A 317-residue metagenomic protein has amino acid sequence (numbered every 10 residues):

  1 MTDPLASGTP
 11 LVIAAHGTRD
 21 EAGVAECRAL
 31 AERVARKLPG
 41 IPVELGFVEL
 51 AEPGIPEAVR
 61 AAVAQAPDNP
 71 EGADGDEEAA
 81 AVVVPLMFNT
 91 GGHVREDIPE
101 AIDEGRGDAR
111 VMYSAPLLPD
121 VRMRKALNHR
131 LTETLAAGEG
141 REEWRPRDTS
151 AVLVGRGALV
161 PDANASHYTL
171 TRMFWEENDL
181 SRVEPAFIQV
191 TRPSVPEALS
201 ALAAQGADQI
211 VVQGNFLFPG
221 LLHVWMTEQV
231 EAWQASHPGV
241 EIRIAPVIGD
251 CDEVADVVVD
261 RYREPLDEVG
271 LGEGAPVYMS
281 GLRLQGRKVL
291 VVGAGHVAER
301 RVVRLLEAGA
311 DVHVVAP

Functional and structural regions predicted by a protein language model:
M1-L271: Active-site-proximal alpha-helix that buttresses catalytic centers in soluble enzyme cores
L271-P317: Hydrophobic, well-ordered beta-alpha structural blocks that scaffold small-molecule cofactor pockets
